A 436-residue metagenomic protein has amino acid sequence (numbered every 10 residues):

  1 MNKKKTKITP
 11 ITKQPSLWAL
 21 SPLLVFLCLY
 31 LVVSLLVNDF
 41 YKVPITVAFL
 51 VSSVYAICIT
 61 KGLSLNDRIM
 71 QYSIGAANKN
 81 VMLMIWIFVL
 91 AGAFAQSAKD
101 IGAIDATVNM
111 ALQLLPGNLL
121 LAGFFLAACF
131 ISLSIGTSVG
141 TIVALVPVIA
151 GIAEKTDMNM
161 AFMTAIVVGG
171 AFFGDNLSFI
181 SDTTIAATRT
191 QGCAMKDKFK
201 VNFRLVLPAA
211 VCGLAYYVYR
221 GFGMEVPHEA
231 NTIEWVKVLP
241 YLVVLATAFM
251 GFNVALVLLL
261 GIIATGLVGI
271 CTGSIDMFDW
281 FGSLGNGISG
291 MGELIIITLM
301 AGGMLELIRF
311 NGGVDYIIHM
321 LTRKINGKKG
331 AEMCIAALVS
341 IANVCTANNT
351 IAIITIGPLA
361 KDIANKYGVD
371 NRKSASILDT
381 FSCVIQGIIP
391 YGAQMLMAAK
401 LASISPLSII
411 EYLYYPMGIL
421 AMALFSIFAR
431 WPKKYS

Functional and structural regions predicted by a protein language model:
M1-V89, V201-I297, S436: Hydrophobic transmembrane alpha-helices of multi-pass small-molecule transporters
N2-K4, G169-F172, N176-T232, V236 (+2 more regions): Juxtamembrane and boundary regions of transmembrane helices in multi-pass small-molecule transporters and channels
T46, L50, C58, I69-D105 (+6 more regions): Core transmembrane alpha-helical segments of multi-pass membrane transporters/permeases
G62, L83, A95-I104, I131-A144 (+5 more regions): Short helix-coil transition sites and intra-membrane helix breaks within transmembrane domains of multi-pass
L63-L65, A77-V81, D100, D157-A161 (+6 more regions): Juxtamembrane helix-boundary/capping and inter-helix hinge elements in multi-pass membrane proteins
N78-M84, N109-L126, A153-M163, N231-L239 (+4 more regions): Membrane-interfacial loop-to-helix junctions in multi-pass transporters
I85-A95, P116-V148, L321-L359, L378: Hydrophobic alpha-helical transmembrane segments of multi-pass integral membrane proteins, predominantly secondary
I87, N118-I131, D157-F173, G330-N343 (+3 more regions): Alpha-helical transmembrane segments of multi-pass membrane proteins
